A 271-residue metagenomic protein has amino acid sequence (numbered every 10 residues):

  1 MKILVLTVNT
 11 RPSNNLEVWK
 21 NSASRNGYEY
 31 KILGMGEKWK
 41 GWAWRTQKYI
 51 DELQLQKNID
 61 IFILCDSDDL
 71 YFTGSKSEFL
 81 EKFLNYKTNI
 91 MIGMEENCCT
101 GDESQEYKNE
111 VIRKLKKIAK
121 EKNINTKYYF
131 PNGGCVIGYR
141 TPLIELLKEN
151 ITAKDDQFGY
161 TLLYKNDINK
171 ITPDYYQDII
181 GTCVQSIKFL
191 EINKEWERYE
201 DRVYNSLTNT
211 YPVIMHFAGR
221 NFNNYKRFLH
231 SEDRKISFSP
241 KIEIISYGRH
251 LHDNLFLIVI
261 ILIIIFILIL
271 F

Functional and structural regions predicted by a protein language model:
M1-I61, N85, L251-L268: N-terminal anchoring/stem segment of glycosyltransferases
V8-S13, E96-C98, R220: Short polar catalytic/cofactor-binding loops
L16, A43-T46, D69, T73-K76 (+3 more regions): Generic preference for well-ordered alpha-helical elements
L16-R25, S104-R113, R227-D233: Short, aromatic/basic amphipathic alpha-helical patches
D60-D68: Short beta-strand-to-loop acidic/aromatic patch adjacent to the donor-nucleotide binding site
L70-E121: Conserved donor-nucleotide/metal-binding helix-loop-beta segment in metal-dependent transferases, i.e., the alpha-helix
I124-R227: Catalytic core and acceptor-binding pocket of nucleotide-sugar-dependent glycosyltransferases
E195-F266: Pan-eukaryotic secretory-pathway lumenal catalytic ectodomains of glycan-active enzymes
